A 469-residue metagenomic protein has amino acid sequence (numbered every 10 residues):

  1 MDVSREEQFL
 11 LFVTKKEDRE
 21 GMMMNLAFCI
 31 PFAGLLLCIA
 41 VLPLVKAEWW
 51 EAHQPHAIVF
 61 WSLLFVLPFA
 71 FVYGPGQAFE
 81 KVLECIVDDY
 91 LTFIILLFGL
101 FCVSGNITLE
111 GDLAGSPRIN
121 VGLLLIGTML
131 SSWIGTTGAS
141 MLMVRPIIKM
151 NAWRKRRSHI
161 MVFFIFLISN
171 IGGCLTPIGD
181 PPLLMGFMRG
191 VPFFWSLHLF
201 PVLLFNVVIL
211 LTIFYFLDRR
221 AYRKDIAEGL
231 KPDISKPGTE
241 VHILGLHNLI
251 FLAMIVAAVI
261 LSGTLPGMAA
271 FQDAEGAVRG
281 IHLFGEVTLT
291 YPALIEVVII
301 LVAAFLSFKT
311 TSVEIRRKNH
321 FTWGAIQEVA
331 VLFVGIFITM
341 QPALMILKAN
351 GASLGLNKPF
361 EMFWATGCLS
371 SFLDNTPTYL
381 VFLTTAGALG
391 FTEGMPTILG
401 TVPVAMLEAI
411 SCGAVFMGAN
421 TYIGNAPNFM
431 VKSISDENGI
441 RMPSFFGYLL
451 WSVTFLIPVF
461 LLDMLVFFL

Functional and structural regions predicted by a protein language model:
E6, T14, L44-E48, V66-D89 (+5 more regions): Transmembrane alpha-helix boundary signature
K15-F28, W49-I58, F79-L91, F193-V202 (+5 more regions): Interfacial loop-to-helix junctions that mark the boundaries of transmembrane helices in multi-pass membrane
F28-I39, H53-A70, Y90-G99, L244-M254 (+3 more regions): Hydrophobic mid-bilayer segments of alpha-helices in multi-pass membrane transport proteins, especially secondary
P68-A70, S131, M141-R156, I160-V162 (+5 more regions): Membrane-interfacial helix-loop connectors
E84-L96, W195-I213, H282-L301, W364-S370 (+1 more regions): Alpha-helical transmembrane segments
R156, L175-T176, F194-E240, F416-L469: Juxtamembrane and boundary regions of transmembrane helices in multi-pass small-molecule transporters and channels
S196-T310, V466: Core mid-bundle transmembrane helix pairs that form the ion/substrate translocation pathway in diverse multi-pass
M254-L389: Transmembrane helical segments that form the transport core of multi-pass membrane transport proteins
